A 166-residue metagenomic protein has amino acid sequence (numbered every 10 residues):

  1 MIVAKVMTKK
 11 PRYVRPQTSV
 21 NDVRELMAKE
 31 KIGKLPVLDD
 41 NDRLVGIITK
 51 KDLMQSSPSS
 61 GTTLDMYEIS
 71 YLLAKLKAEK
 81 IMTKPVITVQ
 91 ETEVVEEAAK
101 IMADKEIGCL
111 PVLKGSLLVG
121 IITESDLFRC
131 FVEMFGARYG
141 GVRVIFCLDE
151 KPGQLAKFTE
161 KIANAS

Functional and structural regions predicted by a protein language model:
M1-A4, Y13, K31-K34, D39 (+1 more regions): Long terminal accessory regions outside catalytic cores
M1-K10, K50-I87, A99-A103, T123-E160: Tandem CBS (Bateman) regulatory domains
V14-K31, L38, T88-E106, L113 (+2 more regions): The conserved cystathionine-beta-synthase
M27, L35-D52, M102, L110-S125: A glycine-centered beta-loop-beta connector
A78, M82, E91, K114-L117: N-terminal functional module detector in eukaryotic proteins
